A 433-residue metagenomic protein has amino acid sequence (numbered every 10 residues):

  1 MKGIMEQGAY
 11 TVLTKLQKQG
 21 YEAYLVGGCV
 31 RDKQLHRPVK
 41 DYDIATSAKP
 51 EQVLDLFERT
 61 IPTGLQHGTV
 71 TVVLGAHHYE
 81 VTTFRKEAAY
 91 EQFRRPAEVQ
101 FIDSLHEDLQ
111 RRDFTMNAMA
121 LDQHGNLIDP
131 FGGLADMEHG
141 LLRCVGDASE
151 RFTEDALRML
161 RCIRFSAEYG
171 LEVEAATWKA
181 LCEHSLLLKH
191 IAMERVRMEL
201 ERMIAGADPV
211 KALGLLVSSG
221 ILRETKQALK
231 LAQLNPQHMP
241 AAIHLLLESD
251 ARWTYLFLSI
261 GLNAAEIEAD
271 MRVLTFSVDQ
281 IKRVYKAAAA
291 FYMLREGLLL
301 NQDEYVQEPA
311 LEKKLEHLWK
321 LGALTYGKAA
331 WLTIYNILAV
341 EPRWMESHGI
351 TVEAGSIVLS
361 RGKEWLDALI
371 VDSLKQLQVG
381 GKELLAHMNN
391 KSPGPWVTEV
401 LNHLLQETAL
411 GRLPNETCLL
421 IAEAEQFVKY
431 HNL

Functional and structural regions predicted by a protein language model:
M1-L433: Catalytic cores of the polymerase beta-like nucleotidyltransferase superfamily and closely associated nucleotide
